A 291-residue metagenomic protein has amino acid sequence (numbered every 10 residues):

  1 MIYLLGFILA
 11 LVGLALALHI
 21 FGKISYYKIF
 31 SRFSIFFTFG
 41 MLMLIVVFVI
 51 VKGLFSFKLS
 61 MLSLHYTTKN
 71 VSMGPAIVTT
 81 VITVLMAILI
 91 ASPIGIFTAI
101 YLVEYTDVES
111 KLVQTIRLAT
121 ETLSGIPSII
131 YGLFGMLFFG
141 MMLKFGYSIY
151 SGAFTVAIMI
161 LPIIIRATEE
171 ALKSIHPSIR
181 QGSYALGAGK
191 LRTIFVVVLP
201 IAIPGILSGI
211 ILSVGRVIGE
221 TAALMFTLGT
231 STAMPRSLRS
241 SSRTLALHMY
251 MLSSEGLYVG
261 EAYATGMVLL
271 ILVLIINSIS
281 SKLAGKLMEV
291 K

Functional and structural regions predicted by a protein language model:
M1, F21-F33, V49-L89, E109 (+1 more regions): Periplasmic/extracellular loop-to-transmembrane helix junction in inner-membrane transport proteins
L5-V47: N-terminal signal-anchor/first transmembrane alpha helix
G13-I24, L172-K173, P177, Y184 (+2 more regions): C-terminal transmembrane helix and the adjacent membrane-cytosol boundary/short C-terminal tail of inner/organellar
L16-I24, A87-T120, L133, M141 (+1 more regions): Transmembrane-helix boundary motif in ABC transporter permease subunits
E121-V156: Generic hydrophobic transmembrane alpha-helix motif, especially the helices
K190-F226: Transmembrane alpha-helices
L224-L270: Interhelical loop and adjacent transmembrane-helix boundary motif in polytopic membrane transport permeases
